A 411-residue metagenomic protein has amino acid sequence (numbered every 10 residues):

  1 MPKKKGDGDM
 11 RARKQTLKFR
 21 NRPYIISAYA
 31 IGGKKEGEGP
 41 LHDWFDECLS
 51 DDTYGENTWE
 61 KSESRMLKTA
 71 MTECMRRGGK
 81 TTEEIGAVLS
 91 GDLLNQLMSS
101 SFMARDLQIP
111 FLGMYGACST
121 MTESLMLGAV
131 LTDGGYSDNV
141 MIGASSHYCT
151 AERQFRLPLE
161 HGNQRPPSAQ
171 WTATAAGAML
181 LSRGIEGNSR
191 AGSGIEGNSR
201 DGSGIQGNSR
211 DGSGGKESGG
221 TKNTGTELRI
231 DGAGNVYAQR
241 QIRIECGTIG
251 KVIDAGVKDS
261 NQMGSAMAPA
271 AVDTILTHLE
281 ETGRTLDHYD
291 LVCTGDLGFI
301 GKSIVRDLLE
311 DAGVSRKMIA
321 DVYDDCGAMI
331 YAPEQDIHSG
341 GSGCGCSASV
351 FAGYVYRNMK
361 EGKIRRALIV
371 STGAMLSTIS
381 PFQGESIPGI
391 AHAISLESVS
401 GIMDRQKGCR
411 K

Functional and structural regions predicted by a protein language model:
P2-T58, P158-G192, G219-L276, E281 (+5 more regions): Condensing-enzyme catalytic core mediating Claisen C-C bond formation in acyl metabolism
I25, E60-S119, D287-R306: Conserved beta-ketoacyl condensing-enzyme motif
I26, S90-G91, V140-S146, A367-T372: Short beta-strand segments
E36-E38, S99-S101, A151-R156, V257 (+2 more regions): Short acidic, glycine/serine/threonine-rich loops at helix termini
E63-G79, L127, A266-E281, V350-V355: Short, well-ordered amphipathic alpha-helical segments that serve as non-catalytic structural scaffolds within diverse
Y115-I142, L181, S342-I364: Active-site-proximal alpha-helical scaffold in enzymes
N188-S213: Long, intrinsically disordered low-complexity tandem-repeat segments
C293-V314, V322-F351, V355: Internal helical hairpin/lid segments
